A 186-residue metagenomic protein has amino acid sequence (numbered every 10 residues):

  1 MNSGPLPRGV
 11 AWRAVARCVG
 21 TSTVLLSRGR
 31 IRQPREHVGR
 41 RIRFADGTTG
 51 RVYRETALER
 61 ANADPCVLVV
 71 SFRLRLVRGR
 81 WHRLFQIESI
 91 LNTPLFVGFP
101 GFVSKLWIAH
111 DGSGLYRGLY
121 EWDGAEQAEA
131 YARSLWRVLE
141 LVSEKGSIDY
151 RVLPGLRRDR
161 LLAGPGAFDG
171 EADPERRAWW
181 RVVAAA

Functional and structural regions predicted by a protein language model:
M1-F99, L153-A186: Short S/T/G/P-rich N-terminal loop/turn motif that feeds into the first structured element of a domain
S3-P5, V67-F72, S104-S134: Short, well-ordered beta-strand segments in beta-rich or mixed alpha/beta enzyme and ligand-binding folds
R60-N62, L95, I108-A109, E140-V142: Generic marker of residues within folded, mature protein domains
G98-G101, E144: Short, structurally constrained coil/turn elements that cap an alpha-helix or connect an alpha-helix to the following
V103-S104, I148: A short, local hydrophobic-aromatic micro-motif
L115-E121, A125-P174, W179, A186: Short, Lys/Arg-rich amphipathic alpha-helical interaction segments that bind nucleic acids or acidic protein surfaces
